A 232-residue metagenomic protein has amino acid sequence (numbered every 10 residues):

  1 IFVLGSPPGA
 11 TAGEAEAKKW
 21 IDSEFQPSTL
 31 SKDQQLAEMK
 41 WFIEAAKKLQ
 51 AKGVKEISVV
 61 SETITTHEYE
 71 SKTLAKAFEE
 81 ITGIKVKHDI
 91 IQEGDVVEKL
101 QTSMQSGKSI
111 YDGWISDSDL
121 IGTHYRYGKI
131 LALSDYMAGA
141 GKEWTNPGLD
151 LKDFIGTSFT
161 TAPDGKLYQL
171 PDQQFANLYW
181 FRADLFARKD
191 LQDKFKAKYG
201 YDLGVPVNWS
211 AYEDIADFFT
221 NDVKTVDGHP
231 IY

Functional and structural regions predicted by a protein language model:
I1-G13: N-terminal export signals
E14-A51, S118-L178, S210: Hinge/lid segment of periplasmic solute-binding proteins
K40-K48, T65-K85, W180, D184: Short, polar/charged alpha-helical segment
E56-T73, E93: Ligand/substrate-recognition segments at binding pockets and active sites
S58-V60, W114, P171: Short, well-ordered beta-strand segments
I64-H67, E93-V96, S118-G122, F175-L178 (+1 more regions): Solvent-exposed loop/turn segments at secondary-structure junctions within structured extracellular/periplasmic domains
K76-D153, K189, K194: Extracytoplasmic "Venus flytrap"/periplasmic binding protein-like
E80, K87-D89, S134-G141, T161-Y232: Helix-loop-helix "hinge/cap" segment bordering the ligand-binding cleft or interdomain interface
